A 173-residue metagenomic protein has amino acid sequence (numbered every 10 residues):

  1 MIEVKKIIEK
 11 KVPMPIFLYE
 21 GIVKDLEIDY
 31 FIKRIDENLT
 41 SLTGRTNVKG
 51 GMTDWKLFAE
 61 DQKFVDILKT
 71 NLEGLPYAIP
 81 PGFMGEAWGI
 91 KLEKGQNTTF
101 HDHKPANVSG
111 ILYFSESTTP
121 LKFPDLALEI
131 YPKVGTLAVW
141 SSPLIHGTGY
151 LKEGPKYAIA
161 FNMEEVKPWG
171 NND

Functional and structural regions predicted by a protein language model:
M1-P80, N97: Non-heme Fe(II)/2-oxoglutarate
F31, G170-D173: Surface-exposed flexible segments
P80-N171: Catalytic core of non-heme Fe(II) oxygenases with the double-stranded beta-helix
